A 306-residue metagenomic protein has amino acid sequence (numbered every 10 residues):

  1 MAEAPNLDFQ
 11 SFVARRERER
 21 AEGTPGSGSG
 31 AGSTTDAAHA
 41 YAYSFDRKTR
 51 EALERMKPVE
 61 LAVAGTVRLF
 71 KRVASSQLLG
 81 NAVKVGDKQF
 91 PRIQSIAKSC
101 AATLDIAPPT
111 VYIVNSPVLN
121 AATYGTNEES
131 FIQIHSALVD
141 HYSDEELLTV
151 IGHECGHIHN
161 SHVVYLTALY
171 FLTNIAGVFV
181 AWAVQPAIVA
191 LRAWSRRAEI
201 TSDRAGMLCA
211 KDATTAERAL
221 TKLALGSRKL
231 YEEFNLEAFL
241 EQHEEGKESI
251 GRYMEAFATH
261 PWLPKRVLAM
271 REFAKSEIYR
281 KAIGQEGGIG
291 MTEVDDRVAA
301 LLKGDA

Functional and structural regions predicted by a protein language model:
M1-Y124, S227, G251, P264 (+1 more regions): Hydrophobic or amphipathic, alpha-helical segments that drive membrane association/targeting
K84, K88, R92, I132-T149 (+1 more regions): Short pre-active-site segment immediately N-terminal to the catalytic Zn-binding motif
K88-Q94, C100-I106, Q185-E245: Short helix/loop segments within enzyme catalytic domains that coordinate or immediately flank catalytic cofactors
A97, I134, H153, S202 (+1 more regions): Divalent metal-coordination and catalytic microenvironments
Y124-S130: A short, glycine/Asx- and small/polar-enriched loop/turn that sits immediately N-terminal to a beta-strand
Y142, I151-N160, T201, A205: Active-site His/Glu-centered metal-binding helix of metallohydrolases
C155-N174: Catalytic Zn2+-binding segment of zinc metalloproteases
L169-I188: Hydrophobic, aromatic-rich membrane-embedded alpha-helical segments
